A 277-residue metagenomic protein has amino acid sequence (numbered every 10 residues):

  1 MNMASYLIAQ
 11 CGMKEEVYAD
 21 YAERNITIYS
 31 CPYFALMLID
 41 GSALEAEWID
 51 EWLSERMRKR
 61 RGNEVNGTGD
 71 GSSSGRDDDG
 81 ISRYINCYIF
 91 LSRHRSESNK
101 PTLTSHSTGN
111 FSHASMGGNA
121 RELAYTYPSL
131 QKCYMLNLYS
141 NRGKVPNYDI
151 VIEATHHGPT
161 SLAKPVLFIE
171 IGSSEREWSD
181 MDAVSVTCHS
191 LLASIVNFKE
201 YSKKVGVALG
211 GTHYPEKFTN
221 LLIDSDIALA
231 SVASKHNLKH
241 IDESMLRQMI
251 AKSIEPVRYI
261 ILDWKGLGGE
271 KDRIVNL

Functional and structural regions predicted by a protein language model:
M1-H157, S161, S174-E175, M181-S185 (+2 more regions): N-terminal catalytic or cofactor-binding beta/alpha core of small enzyme domains
P215-D224: Short glycine/threonine-rich loop-to-helix capping motif typified by GTGT followed within a few residues by an Asp-Pro
